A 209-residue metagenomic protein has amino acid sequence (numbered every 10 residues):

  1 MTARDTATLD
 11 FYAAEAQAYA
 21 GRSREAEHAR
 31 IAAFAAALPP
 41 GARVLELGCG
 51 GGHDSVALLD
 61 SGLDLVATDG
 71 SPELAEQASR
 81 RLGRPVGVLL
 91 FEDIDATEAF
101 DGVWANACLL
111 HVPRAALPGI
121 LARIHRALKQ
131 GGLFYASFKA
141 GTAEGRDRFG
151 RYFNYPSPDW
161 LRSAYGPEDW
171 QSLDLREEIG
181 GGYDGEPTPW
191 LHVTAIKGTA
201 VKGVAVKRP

Functional and structural regions predicted by a protein language model:
M1-P40: Conserved class I S-adenosyl-L-methionine
G41-G50: Conserved class I S-adenosyl-L-methionine
G51-D93: Class I SAM-dependent methyltransferase SAM/SAH-binding core
E92-V103: A short acidic, Gly/Pro-enriched loop at the edge of an enzyme's catalytic core that lines a small-molecule cofactor
P118-Q130: A short glycine-rich, Lys/Arg-flanked "PGG" loop and its adjoining helix->strand segment in the class I
G131-F138: Conserved beta-strand signature within the Rossmann-like core of class I S-adenosyl-L-methionine
E144-W160: Acceptor-substrate binding/catalytic loop of class I
G182-P209: Core SAM-dependent methyltransferase catalytic element
